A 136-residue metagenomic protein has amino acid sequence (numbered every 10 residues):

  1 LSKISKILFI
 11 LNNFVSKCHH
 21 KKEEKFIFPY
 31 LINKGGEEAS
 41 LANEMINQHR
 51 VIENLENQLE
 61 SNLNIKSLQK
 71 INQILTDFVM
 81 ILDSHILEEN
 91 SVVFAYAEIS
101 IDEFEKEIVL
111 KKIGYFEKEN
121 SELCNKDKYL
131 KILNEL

Functional and structural regions predicted by a protein language model:
L1-L136: Small-residue-biased structural context
